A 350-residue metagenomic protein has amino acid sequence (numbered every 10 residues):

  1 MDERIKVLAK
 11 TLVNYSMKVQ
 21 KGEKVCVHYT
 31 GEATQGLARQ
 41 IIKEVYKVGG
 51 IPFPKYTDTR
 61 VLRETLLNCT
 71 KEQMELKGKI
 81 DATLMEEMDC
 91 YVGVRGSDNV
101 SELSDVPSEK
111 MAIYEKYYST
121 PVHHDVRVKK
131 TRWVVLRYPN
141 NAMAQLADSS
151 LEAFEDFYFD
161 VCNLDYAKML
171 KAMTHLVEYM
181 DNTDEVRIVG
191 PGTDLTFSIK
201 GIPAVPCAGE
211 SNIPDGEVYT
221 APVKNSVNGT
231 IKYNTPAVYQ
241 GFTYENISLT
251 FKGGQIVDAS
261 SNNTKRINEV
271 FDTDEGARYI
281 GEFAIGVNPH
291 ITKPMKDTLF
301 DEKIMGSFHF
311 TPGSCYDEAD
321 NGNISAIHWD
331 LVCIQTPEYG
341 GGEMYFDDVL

Functional and structural regions predicted by a protein language model:
M1-G229: Active-site bordering "gate/hinge" segments that shape substrate access to catalytic or cofactor-binding pockets
E32-A33, S97-N99, N140, I202 (+6 more regions): Short, glycine-/Ser/Thr-/acidic-enriched flexible segments
E185-I188, I247, G340-D347: Short polybasic amphipathic segments
P191-G192, I199-G201, F251-G253, F346-V349: Short acidic-glycine loop/turn motifs at beta-strand connectors
D215-A259: Oxyanion-binding "anion nests"
N228, Y244-N246, G253, R278-E282 (+2 more regions): Active-site lining segments that contact anionic ligands and/or coordinate catalytic metals
D258-N323: Dual-mode signal for accessory low-complexity, basic/Gly-rich regions
H309, G313-L350: Intrinsically disordered terminal and processing segments
